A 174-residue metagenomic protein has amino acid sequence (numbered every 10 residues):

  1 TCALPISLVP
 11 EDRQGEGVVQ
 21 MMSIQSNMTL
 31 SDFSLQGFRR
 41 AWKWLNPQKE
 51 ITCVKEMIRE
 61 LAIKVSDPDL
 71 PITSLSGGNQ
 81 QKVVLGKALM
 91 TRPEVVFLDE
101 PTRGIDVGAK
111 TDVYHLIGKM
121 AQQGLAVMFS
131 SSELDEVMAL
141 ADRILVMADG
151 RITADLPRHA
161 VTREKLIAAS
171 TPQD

Functional and structural regions predicted by a protein language model:
T1-D174: Glycine-rich phosphate-binding loops of nucleotide-dependent enzymes
